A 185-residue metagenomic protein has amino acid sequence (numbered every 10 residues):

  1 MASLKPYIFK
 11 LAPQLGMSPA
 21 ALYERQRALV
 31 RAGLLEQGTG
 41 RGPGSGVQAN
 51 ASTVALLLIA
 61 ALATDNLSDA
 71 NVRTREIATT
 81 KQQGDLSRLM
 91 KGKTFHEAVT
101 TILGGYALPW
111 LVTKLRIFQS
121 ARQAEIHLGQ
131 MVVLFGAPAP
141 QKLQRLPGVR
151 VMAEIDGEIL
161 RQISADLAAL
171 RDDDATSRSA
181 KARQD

Functional and structural regions predicted by a protein language model:
M1-R25: Polyanion-binding surface elements
Q26-A32, A49: Basic amphipathic alpha-helical segments that dock to polyanions
R31-G40: A short, conserved structural fragment
T39-V47: Short, Lys/Arg-rich nucleic-acid/phosphate-binding segment
S52-R75: A short, Lys/Arg-enriched interface patch at domain edges and termini
L86-L108: Acidic, glycine-rich loop-and-strand cores that form catalytic or ligand-binding grooves in diverse globular domains
G104-D185: Glycine-rich, aromatic-bearing surface loops/beta-hairpins
